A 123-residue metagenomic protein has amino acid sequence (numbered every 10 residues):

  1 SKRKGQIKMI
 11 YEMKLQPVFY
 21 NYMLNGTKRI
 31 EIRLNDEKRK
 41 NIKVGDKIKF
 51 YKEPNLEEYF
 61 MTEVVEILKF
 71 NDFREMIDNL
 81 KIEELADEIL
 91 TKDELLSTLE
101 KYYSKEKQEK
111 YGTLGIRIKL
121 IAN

Functional and structural regions predicted by a protein language model:
I7-V44, A122: Compositionally biased, charged N-terminal/linker segments
E12, E63, G115-R117: Beta-strand secondary-structure signal
D36-E37, K52-E57: Short, charged beta-turn/beta-strand-edge "cap" motif at the junction between a beta-strand and an adjacent loop
K43-G45, E57-Y59, Y111-T113: Short connector loops at helix/strand junctions that flank enzyme active sites, especially segments positioning acidic
G45-E53: Short conserved beta-strand and strand-loop elements enriched in small hydrophobics with frequent Asp/Gly
Y59-L68: Short beta-strand-centered aromatic/proline hotspots
E75-N123: Contiguous surface segments at macromolecular interaction interfaces
